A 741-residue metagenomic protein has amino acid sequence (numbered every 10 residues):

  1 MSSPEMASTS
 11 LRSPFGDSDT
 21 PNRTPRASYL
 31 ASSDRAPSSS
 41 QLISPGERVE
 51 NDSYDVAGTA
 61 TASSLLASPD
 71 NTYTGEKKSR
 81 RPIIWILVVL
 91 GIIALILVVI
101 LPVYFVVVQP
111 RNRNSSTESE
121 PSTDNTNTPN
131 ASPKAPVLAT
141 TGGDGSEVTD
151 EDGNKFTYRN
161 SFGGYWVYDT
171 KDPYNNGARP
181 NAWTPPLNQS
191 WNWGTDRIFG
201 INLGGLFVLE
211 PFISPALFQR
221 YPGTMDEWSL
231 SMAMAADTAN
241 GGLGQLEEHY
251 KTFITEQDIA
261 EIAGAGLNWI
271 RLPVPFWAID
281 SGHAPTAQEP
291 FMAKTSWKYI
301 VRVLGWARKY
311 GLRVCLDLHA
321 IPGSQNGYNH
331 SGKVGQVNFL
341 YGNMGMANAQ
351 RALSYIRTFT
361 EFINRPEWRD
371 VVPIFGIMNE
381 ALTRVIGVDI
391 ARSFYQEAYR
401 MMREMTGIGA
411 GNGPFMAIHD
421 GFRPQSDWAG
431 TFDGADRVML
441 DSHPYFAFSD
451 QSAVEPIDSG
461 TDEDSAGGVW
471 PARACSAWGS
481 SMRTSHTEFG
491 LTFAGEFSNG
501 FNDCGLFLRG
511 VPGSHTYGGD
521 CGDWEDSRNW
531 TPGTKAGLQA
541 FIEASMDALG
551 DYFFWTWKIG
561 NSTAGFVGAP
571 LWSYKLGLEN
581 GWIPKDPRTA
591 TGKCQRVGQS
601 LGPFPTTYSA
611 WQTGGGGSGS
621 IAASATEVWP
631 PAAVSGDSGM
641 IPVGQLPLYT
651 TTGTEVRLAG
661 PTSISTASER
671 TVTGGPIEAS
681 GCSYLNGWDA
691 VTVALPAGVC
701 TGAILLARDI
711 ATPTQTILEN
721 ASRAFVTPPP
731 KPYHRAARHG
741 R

Functional and structural regions predicted by a protein language model:
M1-I83, P121-F156, Y341, P647 (+5 more regions): Intrinsically disordered, low-complexity terminal tails of fungal membrane proteins
I84-S119, I201, I374: Alpha-helical transmembrane segments in eukaryotic/viral proteins
S115-L267, L646, A659-T666, G675 (+2 more regions): N-terminal carbohydrate-binding accessory modules
F199-L203, I270-L272, V314-L318, F375 (+4 more regions): Hydrophobic faces of well-ordered beta-strands that scaffold small-molecule active sites in alpha/beta enzyme cores
P215-G244, Q336-Y341, D462-E463, G505-G533: A solvent-exposed, charged loop/short amphipathic helix patch at secondary-structure junctions
G244, E248-I270, D280, A287-I321 (+2 more regions): An active-site-proximal structural segment forming one wall of the substrate-binding cleft that immediately precedes
M378-Q539, M546: Extracellular glycoside hydrolase catalytic/binding regions
D523-R741: Aromatic-rich peripheral "rim/lid" segments of glycoside hydrolase catalytic domains that contact and position glycan
